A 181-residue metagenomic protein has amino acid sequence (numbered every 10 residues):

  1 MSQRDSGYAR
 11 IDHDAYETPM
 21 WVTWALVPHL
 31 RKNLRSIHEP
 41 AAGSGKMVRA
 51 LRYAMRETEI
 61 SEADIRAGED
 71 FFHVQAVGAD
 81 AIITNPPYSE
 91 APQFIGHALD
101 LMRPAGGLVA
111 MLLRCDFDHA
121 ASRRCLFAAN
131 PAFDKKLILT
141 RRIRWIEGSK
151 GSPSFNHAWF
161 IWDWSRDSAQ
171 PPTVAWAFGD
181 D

Functional and structural regions predicted by a protein language model:
M1-D181: Class I S-adenosyl-L-methionine-dependent methyltransferase catalytic core
